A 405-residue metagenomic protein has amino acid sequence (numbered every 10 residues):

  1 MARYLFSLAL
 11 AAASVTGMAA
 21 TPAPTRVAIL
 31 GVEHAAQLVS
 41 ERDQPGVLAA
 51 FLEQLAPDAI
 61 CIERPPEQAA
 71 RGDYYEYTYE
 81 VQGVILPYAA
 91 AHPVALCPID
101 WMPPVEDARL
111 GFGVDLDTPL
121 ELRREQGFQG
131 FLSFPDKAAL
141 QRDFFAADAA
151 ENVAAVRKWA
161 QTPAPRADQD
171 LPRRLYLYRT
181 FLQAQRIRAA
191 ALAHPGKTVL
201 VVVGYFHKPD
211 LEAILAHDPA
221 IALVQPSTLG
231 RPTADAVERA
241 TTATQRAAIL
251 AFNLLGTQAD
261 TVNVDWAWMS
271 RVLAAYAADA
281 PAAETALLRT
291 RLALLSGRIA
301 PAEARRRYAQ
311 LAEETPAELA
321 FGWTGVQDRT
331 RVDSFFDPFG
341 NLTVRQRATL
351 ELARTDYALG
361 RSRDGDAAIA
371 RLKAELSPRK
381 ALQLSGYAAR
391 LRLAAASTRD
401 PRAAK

Functional and structural regions predicted by a protein language model:
M1-Y4, V201: Positively charged n-region of N-terminal signal peptides that target proteins for export
Y4-T16: Bacterial N-terminal signal peptides
A19-K405: Compositional signal for N-terminal targeting/processing segments
